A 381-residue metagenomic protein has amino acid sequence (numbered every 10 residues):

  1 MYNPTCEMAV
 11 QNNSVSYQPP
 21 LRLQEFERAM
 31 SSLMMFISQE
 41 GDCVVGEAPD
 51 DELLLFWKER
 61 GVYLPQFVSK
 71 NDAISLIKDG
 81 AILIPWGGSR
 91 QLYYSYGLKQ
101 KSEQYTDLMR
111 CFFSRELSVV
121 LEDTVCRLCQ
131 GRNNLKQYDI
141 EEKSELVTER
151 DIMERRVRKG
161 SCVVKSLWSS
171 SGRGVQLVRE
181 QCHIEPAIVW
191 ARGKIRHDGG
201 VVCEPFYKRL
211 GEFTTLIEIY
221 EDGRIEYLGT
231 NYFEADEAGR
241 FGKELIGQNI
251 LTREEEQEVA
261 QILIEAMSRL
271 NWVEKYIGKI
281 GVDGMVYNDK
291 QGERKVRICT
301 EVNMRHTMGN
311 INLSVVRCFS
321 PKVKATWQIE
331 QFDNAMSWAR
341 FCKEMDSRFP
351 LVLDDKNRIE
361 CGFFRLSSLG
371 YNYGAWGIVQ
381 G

Functional and structural regions predicted by a protein language model:
Y2-M35, E40-D42: N-terminal-proximal low-complexity accessory segments that begin disordered and transition into the first
L23-L33, V45-E149: Conserved N-proximal alpha/beta basic substrate-recognition cap immediately N-terminal to, or forming the N-lobe
R156-L177, R196-R209, E301: ATP-grasp fold ATP-binding core
C162-A187, F213-T214, D236-L251: Glycine-rich phosphate-binding loop of ATP-grasp-fold ATP-dependent ligases
A187-E237, M285-C299: Phosphate-binding site of ATP-dependent enzymes
I217-S268, N303-E330: ATP-dependent carboxylate/phosphate-activation module, predominantly the ATP-grasp catalytic core and closely related
R240-R294, E330-N357: A long amphipathic alpha-helix within ATP-dependent nucleotide-binding catalytic cores
P321-G381: Peripheral (often C-terminal) accessory segments that flank ATP-dependent C-N-forming ligase machineries
